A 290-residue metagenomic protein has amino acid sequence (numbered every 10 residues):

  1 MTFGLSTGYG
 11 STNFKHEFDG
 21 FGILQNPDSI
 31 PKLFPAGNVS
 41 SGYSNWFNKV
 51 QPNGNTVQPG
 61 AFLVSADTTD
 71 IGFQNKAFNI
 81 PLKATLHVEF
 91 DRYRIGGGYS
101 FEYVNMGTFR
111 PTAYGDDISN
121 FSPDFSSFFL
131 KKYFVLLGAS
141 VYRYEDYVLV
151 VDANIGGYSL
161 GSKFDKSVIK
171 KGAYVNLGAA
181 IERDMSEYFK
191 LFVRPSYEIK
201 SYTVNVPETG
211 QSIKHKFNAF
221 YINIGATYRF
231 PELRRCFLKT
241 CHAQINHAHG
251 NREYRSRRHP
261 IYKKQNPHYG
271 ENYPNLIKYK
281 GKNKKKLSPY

Functional and structural regions predicted by a protein language model:
M1-D91, Y269-Y290: Short glycine/proline- and aromatic-enriched beta-strand/turn motifs that initiate or cap beta-hairpins
T2-G4, P81-T85, L130-L136, N176-G178 (+1 more regions): Membrane-embedded beta-strand positions in outer-membrane beta-barrel channels/transporters
L5-S11, G97-Y103, V151-S159, A179 (+2 more regions): Transmembrane beta-barrel strands of outer-membrane/channel proteins
G10, H87-D91, G138-Y144, A180-L191 (+1 more regions): Structural signature of outer-membrane beta-barrel channels/translocons
K15-L24, G107-D116, G161-I169, T203-G210 (+1 more regions): Outer-membrane beta-barrel translocator domains and adjoining extracellular loop/strand segments of Gram-negative
F18-G20, E182-Y290: Predominantly the C-terminal beta-signal and adjacent terminal strand-loop region of outer-membrane beta-barrel
G72-K76, S122-F129, K166-A173, S212-N218: Replace "Gram-negative outer membrane beta-barrel proteins" with "bacterial and organellar outer membrane beta-barrel
F78-S162: Gram-negative (and chloroplast) outer-membrane scaffold detector with strong preference for beta-barrel transmembrane
